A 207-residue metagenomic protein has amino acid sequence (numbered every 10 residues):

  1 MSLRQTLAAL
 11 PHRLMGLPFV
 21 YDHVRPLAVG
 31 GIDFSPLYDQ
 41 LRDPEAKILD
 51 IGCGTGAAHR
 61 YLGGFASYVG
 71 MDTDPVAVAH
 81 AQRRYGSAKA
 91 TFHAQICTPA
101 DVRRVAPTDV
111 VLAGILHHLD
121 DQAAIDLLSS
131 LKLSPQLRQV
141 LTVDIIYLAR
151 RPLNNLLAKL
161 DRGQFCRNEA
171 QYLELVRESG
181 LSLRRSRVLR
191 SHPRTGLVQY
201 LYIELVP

Functional and structural regions predicted by a protein language model:
M1-K47, I51-V102, L119-A123, S130 (+1 more regions): Class I (Rossmann-like) S-adenosyl-L-methionine-dependent methyltransferase catalytic domain, capturing the SAM-binding
V111: A conserved beta-strand element that flanks and buttresses the S-adenosyl-L-methionine
I115: Hydrophobic adenine-recognition pocket in adenosine-nucleotide-binding enzymes
P135-V140: Short glycine-dipeptide loop
